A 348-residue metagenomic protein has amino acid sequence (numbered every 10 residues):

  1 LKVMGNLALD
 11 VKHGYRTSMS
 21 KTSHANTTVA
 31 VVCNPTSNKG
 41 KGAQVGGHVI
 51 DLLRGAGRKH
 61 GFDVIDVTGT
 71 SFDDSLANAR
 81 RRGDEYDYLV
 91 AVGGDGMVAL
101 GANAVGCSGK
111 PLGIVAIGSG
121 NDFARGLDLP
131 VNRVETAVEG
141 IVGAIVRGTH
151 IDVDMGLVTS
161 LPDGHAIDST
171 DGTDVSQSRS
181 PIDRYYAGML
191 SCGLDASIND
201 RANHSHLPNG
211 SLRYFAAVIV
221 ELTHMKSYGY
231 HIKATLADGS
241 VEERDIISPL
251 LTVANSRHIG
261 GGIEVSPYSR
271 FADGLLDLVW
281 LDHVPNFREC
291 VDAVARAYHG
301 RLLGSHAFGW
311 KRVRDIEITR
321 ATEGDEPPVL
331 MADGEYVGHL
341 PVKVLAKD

Functional and structural regions predicted by a protein language model:
V3-V92, A99, N103, E139: ATP/NTP phosphate-donor binding region
A30, D51-D63, V67-G69, D74-A77 (+2 more regions): Catalytic core of DAGKc-family lipid kinases
P35, V92-G94, V115-S119: Glycine-rich beta-strand-to-loop/alpha-helix junction loops that act as flexible
T36-S37, S119, L194, R257-H258 (+1 more regions): Short, glycine/serine-rich, charged loops/turns that create anion-binding and catalytic segments at active sites
G42, L100-A102, A124-R125, G262-I263 (+1 more regions): Short glycine-/acidic-enriched loop or helix-start segments at secondary-structure transitions that form or flank
G42, L236-D238, D245, E264 (+2 more regions): ATP/nucleoside-binding phosphotransfer catalytic cores, i.e., glycine-rich phosphate-binding loops
D95, L251: Short conserved active-site loop signatures built around small residues
S191, D195, T252-P267, Y336: Glycine-rich phosphate/pyrophosphate-binding beta-alpha loops
